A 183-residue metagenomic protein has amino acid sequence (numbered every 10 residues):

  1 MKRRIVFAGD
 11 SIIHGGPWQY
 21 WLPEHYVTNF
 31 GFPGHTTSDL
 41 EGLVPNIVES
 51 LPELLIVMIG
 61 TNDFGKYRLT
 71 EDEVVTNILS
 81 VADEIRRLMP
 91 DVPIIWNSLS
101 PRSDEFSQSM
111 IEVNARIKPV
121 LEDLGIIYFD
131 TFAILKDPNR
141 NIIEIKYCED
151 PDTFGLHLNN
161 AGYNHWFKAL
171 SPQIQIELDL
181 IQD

Functional and structural regions predicted by a protein language model:
M1-S80, S103-I111, A115: Conserved SGNH/GDSL esterase-like catalytic core that processes O-acyl groups on lipids and polysaccharides
V48, R86-R87, K118-L121: N-terminal cationic-hydrophobic initiation segments that often serve targeting/anchoring roles
M58, N97-S98: Alpha/beta-hydrolase-fold catalytic nucleophile elbow
V81-I85: Hydrophobic positions in alpha-helices of CheY-like receiver
M89-P93: A short helix->loop->beta-strand "cap" motif at the edges of active sites that frequently abuts
S103-D183: Catalytic His-Asp segment of secreted/periplasmic serine-dependent ester chemistry enzymes
